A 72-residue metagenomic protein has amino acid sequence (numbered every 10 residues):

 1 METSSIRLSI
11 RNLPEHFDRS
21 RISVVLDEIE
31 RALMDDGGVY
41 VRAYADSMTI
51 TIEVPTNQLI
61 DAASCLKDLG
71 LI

Functional and structural regions predicted by a protein language model:
M1, V41-A43: Sterically constrained small-residue positions within well-ordered secondary structures of folded domains
M1-E2, L71-I72: Short intrinsically disordered terminal tails
T3-R19: N-terminal presequence-like segments and adjacent domain-start helices
P14-G38: Short amphipathic alpha-helix segments
H16, T49-E53: A short, exposed loop/beta-hairpin motif centered on an aromatic-Gly-Thr core
V25-I29, D61-L71: Short amphipathic alpha-helices in soluble, non-transmembrane regions that often serve as interface/regulatory elements
A43-T49: Short Gly/Ser/Thr- and Asp/Glu-enriched loop/turn motifs at secondary-structure junctions
E53-D61: Helix N-cap motif at beta-to-alpha junctions
